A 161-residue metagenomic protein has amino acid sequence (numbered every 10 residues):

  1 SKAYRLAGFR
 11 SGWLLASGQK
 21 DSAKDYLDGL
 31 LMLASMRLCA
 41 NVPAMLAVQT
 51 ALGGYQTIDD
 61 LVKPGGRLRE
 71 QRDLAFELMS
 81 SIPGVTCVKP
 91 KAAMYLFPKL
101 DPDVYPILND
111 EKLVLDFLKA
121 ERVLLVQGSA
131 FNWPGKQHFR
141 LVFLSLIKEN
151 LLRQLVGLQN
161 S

Functional and structural regions predicted by a protein language model:
S1-G66, F76-E77: Conserved core segment of the aminotransferase class I/II
S1-K2, G84-V85, G128-F131: Short, solvent-exposed loop/turn elements at beta->coil junctions and helix N-caps that rim active or binding pockets
F9-R10, A92-M94, Q137-R140: Short amphipathic alpha-helical segments
S17-G18, G53, K99-D101, L144-L146: Residue-level recognition of strand-loop junctions within catalytic nucleotide-signaling folds
M45, Q49, G65-F76, C87-D101 (+1 more regions): Conserved glycine-rich beta-strand-loop-beta hairpin in the small C-terminal domain of fold type I
P106-L108, D116-L125, F131-S161: PLP-dependent enzyme catalytic core of the Aspartate aminotransferase-like
L113: Short active-site alpha-helical segment characteristic of glycosyltransferases and processive polysaccharide synthases
